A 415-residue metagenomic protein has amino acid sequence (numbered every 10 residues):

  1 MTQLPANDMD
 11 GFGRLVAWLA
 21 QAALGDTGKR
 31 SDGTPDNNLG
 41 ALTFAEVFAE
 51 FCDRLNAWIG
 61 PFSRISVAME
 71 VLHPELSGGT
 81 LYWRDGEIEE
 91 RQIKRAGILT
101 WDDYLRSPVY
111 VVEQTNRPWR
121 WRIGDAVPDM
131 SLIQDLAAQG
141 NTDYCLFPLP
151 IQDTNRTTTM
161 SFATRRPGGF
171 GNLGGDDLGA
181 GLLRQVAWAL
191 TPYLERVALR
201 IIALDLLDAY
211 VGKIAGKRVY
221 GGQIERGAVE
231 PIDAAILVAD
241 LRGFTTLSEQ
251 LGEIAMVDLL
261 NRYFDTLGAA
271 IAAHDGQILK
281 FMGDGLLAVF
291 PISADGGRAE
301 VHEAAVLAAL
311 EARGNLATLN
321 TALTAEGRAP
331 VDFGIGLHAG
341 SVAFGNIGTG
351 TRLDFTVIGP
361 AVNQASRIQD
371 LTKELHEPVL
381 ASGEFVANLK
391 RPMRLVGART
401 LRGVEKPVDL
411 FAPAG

Functional and structural regions predicted by a protein language model:
T2-P5, T159-R184, V357: Regulatory loop-to-helix N-cap segments in sensory/regulatory domains that couple ligand/signal detection
G25-R30, G40-L81, H274: Helix-loop-beta substructure at the N-terminus of cytosolic sensory domains that couple signal/ligand detection
G86-D143: Regulatory sensory and allosteric helical modules in signal-transduction proteins and certain transcription factors
T142-I151, R156: Short hydrophobic beta-strand micro-motif common in sensory/regulatory domains
D177-P231: Regulatory cytosolic signal-relay segments
E225-L307: Catalytic NTP-binding/metal-coordinating core of nucleotidyl cyclase/transferase enzymes
N261-D275, I292, G296-I335, P360-L371: Alpha-helical scaffold within the catalytic cores of cyclic-nucleotide enzymes
A365, T372-G415: Cytosolic regulatory/linker segments at or just downstream of nucleotide-handling modules in signal-transduction
